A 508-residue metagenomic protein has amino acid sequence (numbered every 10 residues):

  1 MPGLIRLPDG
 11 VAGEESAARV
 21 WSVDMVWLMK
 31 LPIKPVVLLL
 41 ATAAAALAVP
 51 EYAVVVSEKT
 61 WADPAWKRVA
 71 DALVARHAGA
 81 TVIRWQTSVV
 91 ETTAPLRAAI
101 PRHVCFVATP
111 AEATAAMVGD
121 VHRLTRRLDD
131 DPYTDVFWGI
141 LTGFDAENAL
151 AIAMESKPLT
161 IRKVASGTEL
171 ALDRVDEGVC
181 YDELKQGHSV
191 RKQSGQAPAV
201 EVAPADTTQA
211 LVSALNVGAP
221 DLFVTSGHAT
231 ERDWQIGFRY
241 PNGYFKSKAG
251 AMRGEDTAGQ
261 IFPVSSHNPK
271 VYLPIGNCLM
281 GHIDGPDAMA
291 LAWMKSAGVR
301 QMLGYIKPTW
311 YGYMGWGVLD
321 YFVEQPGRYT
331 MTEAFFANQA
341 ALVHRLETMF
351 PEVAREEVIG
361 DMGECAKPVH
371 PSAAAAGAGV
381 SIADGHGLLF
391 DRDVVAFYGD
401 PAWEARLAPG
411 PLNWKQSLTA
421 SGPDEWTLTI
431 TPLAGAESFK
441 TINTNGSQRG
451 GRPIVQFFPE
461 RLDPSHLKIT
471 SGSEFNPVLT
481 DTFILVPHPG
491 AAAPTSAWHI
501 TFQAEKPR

Functional and structural regions predicted by a protein language model:
G3, G10-G13: Residue-identity detector for glycine
K30-L39: Sec-dependent signal peptide recognition, specifically the positively charged N-region followed immediately by
A41-A45: N-terminal signal peptide c-region/cleavage motif recognized by signal peptidases
V49-R508: Cysteine-dependent hydrolase recognition
